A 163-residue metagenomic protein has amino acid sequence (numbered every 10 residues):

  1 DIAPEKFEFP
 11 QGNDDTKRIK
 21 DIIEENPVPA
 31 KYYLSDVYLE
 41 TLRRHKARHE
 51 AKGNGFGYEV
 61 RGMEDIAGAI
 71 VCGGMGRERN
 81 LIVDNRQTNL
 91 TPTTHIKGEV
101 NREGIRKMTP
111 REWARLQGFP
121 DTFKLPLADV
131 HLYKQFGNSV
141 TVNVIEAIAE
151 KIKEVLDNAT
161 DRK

Functional and structural regions predicted by a protein language model:
D1-K163: S-adenosyl-L-methionine-dependent DNA methyltransferase catalytic core
